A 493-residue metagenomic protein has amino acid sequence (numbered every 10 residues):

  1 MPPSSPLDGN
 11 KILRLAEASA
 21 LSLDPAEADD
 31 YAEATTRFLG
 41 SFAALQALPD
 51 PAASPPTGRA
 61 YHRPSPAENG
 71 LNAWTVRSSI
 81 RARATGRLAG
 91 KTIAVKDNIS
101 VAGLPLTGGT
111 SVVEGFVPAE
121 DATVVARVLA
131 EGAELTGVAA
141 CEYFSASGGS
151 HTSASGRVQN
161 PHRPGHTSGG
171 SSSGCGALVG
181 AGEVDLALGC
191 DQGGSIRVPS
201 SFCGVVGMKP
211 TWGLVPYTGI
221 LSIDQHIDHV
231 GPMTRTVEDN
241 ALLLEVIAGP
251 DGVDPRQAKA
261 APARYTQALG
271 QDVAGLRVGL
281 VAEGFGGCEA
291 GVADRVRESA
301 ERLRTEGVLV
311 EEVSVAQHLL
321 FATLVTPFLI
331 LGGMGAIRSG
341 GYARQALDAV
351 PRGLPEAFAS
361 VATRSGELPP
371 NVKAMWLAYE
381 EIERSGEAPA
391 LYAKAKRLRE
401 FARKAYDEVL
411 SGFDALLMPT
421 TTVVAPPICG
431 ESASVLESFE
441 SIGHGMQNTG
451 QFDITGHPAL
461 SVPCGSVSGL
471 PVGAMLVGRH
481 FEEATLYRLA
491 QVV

Functional and structural regions predicted by a protein language model:
M1-L88, V246-M446, I454, V492: Amidase signature
S22, W74-V76, V112-F116, D228-R235 (+2 more regions): Short, well-ordered beta-strand elements within core beta-sheets of diverse protein domains
L23-Q192, A274, E301, E306: Gly/Ser-rich catalytic/binding loops embedded in alpha/beta enzyme cores
I93, G473-H480: A short, well-structured catalytic beta-strand-centered motif of the EAL phosphodiesterase domain for c-di-GMP
G103, F144, I196-R197, G287-C288 (+1 more regions): Glycine/Thr-rich phosphate-binding loops of Rossmann-like dinucleotide-binding domains
D121-A122, A126-D251, D453-S466, L470-G473: Short glycine/serine-rich loop segments
S150-A154, S201-G204, L324-L331, S432-S434 (+1 more regions): Short low-complexity, flexible loop/linker segments enriched in glycine and/or proline with clustered acidic
E483-A490: A short, polar/charged loop-to-alpha-helix boundary motif
